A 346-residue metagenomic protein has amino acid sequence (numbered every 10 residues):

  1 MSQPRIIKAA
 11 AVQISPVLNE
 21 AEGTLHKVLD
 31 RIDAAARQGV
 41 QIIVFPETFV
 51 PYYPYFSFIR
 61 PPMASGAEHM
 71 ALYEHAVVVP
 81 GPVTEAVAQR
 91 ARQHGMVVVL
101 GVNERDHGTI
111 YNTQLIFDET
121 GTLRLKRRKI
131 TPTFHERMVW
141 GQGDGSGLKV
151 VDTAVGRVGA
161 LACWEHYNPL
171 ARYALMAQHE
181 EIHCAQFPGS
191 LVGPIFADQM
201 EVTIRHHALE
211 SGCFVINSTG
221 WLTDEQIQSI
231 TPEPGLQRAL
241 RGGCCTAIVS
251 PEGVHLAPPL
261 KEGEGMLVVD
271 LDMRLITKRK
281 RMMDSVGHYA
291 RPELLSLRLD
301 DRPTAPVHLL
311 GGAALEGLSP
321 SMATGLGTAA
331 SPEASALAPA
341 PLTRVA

Functional and structural regions predicted by a protein language model:
M1-I42: N-terminal active-site segment of His-dependent metallophosphoesterases
I6-V17, T113, K126-R128, R157-E165 (+1 more regions): Active-site-proximal beta-strand elements of phosphoester/diester hydrolases
A21, D33-E119, G189-S211: Cys-nucleophile CN-hydrolase/nitrilase-fold catalytic domain and related Cys-dependent amidase chemistry that acts on
A76-V97, R157, C163-L267, V345: CN hydrolase (nitrilase-like) catalytic-core segments centered on the catalytic cysteine and neighboring Lys/Glu
L100-V102, T113-I116, K149, T246-I248 (+1 more regions): Short beta-strand scaffold segments in enzyme catalytic cores
T120, K126-R127, P259: Short hydrophobic alpha-helix segments
T133-K149, H166-L170: Active-site glycine-rich loop that binds ribose-phosphate moieties when present
T219-A346: C-terminal beta-strand edge segments of enzyme domains
